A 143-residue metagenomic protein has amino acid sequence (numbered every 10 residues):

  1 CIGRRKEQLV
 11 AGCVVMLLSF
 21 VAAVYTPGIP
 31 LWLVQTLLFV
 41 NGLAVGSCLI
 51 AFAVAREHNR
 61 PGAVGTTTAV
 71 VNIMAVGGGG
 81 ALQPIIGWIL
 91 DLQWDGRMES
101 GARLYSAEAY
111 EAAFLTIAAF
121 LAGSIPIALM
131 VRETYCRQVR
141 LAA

Functional and structural regions predicted by a protein language model:
C1-C13: Cytoplasmic membrane-interface "Motif A"-like loop-to-helix N-cap segments of 12-TM Major Facilitator Superfamily
V14-G28: C-terminal ends and interior cores of transmembrane alpha-helices in multi-pass membrane transporters/permeases
V24, A112-A143: Multi-pass alpha-helical transporter architecture, strongest for 12-TM Major Facilitator/SLC carriers used
L31-I50: Hydrophobic core of transmembrane alpha-helices in multi-pass small-molecule transporters, especially MFS/SLC-type
G46-R60: Intracellular juxtamembrane helix-capping segments at the cytosolic ends of symmetry-related transmembrane helices
R60-D95: A late C-terminal transmembrane helix in Major Facilitator Superfamily
W88-A119: A membrane-interface helix-boundary motif in multi-pass transporters
